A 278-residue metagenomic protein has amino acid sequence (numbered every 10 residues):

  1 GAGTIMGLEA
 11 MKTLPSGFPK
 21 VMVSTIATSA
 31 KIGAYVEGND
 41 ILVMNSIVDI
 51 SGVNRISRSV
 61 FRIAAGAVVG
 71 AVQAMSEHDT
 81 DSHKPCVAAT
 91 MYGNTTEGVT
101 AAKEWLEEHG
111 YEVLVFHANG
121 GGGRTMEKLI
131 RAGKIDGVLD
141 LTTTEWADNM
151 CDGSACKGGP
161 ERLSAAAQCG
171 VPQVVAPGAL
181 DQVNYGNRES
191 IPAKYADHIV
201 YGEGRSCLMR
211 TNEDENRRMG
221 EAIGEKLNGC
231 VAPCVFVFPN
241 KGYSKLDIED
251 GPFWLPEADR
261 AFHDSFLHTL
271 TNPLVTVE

Functional and structural regions predicted by a protein language model:
G1-G7, A27, A88-V99, N119-G121 (+4 more regions): Gly/Ser/Thr-rich loops at beta-strand to alpha-helix junctions that form or flank small-molecule/cofactor-binding
A2-F18, V99-K103, D250-G251: Short Gly/Thr/Asp-enriched flexible loops that form oxyanion-binding sites at enzyme active sites
L8-V36, N45, L114-A118, R162-P177: Short, acidic/small-residue loops that bind anionic groups at enzyme active sites
A30-N94, R218, E225, T276-V277: Cap/lid and interdomain-hinge subdomains that line or gate substrate/regulatory clefts in soluble alpha/beta enzymes
M75-C86, G110-G120, G229-P239, N272-V277: Flexible, glycine/charged-enriched surface loops at secondary-structure junctions
S82-G120, R124, K128-R131: Glycine-rich phosphate/diphosphate-binding loop of Rossmann-like nucleotide-binding domains
Y111-V175: A conserved active-site cap/scaffold subdomain adjacent to cofactor or substrate pockets
C156-E161, A165-E278: C-terminal non-catalytic interaction/assembly regions of soluble proteins
